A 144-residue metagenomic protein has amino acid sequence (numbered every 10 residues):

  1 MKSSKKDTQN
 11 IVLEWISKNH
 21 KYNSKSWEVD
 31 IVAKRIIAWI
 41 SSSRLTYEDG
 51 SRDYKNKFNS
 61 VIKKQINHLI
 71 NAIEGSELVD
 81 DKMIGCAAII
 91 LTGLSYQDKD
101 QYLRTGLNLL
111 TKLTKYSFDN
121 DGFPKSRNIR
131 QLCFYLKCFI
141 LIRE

Functional and structural regions predicted by a protein language model:
M1-E144: Aromatic-lined, polymer-binding surfaces characteristic of secreted/periplasmic polysaccharide-degrading enzymes
